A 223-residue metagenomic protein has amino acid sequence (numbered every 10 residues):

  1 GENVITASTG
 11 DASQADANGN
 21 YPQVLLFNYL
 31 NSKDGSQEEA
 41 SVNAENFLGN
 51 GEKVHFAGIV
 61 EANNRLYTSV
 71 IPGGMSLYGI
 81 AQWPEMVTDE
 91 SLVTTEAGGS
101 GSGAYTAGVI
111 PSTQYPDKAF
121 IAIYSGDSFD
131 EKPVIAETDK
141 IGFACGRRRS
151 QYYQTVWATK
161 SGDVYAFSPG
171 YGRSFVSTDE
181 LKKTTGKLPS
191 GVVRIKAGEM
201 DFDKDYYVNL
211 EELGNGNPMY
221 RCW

Functional and structural regions predicted by a protein language model:
G1-E2, D11, K53-N63, R148-A166 (+2 more regions): Structural signature of eukaryotic scaffold interfaces centered on beta-propeller domains
G1-N63, S69-M75, P84-G99: Asp-box/WD-like beta-propeller blade repeats and closely related beta-sheet repeat scaffolds
N20-D34, Q82-D130, E180-M200: Beta-propeller blade signature
S32-K33, I59-R65, A122-I135, W157-Y165 (+1 more regions): Secondary-structure boundary elements
E38-V54, D127-Q151, G198-C222: Surface-exposed loop and turn segments in beta-propeller and other repeat-based domains that flank or scaffold
S69, G101-Y115, A122-S161: A charged, amphipathic alpha-helical module
F167-W223: Long, well-ordered mid-to-C-terminal structural blocks that present hydrophobic/aromatic surfaces
